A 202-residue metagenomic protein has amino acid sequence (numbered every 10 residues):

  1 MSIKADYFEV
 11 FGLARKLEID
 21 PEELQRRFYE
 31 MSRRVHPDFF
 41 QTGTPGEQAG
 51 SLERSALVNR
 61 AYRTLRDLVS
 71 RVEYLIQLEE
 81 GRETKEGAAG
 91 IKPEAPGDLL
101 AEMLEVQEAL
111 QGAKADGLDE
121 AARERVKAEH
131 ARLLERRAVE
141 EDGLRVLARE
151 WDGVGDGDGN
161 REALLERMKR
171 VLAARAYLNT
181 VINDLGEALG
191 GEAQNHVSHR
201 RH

Functional and structural regions predicted by a protein language model:
M1-H202: C-terminal accessory/regulatory regions appended to core domains
